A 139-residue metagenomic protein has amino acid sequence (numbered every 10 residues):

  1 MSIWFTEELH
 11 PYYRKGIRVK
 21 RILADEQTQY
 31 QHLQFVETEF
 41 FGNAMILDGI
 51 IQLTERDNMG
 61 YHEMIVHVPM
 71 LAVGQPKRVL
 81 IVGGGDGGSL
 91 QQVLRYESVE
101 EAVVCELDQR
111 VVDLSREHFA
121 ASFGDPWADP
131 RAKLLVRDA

Functional and structural regions predicted by a protein language model:
M1-A44: N-terminal auxiliary segments of SAM/dcSAM-dependent transferases
S2-W4, L53-A139: The AdoMet/dcAdoMet-binding core of the Class I SAM-like
